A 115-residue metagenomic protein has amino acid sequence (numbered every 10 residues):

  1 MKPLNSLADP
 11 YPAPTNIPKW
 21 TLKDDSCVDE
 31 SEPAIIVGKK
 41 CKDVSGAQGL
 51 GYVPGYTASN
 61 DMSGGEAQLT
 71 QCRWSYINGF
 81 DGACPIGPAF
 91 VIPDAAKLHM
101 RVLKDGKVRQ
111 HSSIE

Functional and structural regions predicted by a protein language model:
M1-V108, S112-S113: Active-site microenvironments in enzyme catalytic cores
